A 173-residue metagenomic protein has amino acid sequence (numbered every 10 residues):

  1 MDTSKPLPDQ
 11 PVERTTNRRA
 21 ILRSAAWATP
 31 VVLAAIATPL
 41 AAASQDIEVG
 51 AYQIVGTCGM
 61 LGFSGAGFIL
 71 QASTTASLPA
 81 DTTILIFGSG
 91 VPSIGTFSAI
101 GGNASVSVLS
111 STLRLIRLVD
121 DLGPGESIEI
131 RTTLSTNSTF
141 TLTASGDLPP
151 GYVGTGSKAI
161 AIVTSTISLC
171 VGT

Functional and structural regions predicted by a protein language model:
M1-T16, T29-A35: N-terminal secretory signal peptides
T16-R23: N-terminal export leaders
I36-S64: C-terminal segment of N-terminal export signals and the immediately downstream linker at the start of the mature
G59-S77: Short beta-strand elements of extracellular/lumenal beta-sandwich folds
G65, P79-T83, T139-T141: Exposed beta-strand and adjacent loop surfaces of beta-rich binding modules that mediate intermolecular recognition
P79-R114, G154-I160, T164-T173: A surface/secretory-pathway sequence property marking extracellular, secreted, or lumenal proteins enriched
L118-T141: Low-complexity, intrinsically disordered segments enriched in Ser/Thr together with acidic residues
N137-A159: Serine/threonine-enriched low-complexity regions used as flexible
